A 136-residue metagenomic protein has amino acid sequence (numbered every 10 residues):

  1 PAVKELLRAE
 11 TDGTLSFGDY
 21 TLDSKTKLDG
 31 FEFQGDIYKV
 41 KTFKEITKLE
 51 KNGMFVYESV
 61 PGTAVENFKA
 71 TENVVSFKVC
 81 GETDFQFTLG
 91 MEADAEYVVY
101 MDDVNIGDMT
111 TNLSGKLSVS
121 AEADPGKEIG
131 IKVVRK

Functional and structural regions predicted by a protein language model:
P1-E66: Catalytic cores of secreted or luminal carbohydrate-active enzymes
D29-K51, Y57-S59, F85-F87, T111-K136: C-terminal beta-strand-rich structural cap/linker in extracellular carbohydrate-active enzymes
T63, K69-V75, M91-A93, D102: Eukaryote-specific, low-hydrophobicity, charge-rich regions
A64-N67, V74-F77, G107-M109, S118-E122: Beta-strand-rich interaction surfaces with strong enrichment in secreted/lumenal proteins
K69-N73, T83, L113: Ser/Thr- and Asn-enriched, surface-exposed coil loops between beta-strands
K78-A95: Surface-exposed beta-strand/loop patches in extracellular or lumenal glycoproteins
Y100-I106: Change "in extracellular beta-sheet-rich domains … of secreted and cell-surface proteins" to "in beta-sheet-rich domains
